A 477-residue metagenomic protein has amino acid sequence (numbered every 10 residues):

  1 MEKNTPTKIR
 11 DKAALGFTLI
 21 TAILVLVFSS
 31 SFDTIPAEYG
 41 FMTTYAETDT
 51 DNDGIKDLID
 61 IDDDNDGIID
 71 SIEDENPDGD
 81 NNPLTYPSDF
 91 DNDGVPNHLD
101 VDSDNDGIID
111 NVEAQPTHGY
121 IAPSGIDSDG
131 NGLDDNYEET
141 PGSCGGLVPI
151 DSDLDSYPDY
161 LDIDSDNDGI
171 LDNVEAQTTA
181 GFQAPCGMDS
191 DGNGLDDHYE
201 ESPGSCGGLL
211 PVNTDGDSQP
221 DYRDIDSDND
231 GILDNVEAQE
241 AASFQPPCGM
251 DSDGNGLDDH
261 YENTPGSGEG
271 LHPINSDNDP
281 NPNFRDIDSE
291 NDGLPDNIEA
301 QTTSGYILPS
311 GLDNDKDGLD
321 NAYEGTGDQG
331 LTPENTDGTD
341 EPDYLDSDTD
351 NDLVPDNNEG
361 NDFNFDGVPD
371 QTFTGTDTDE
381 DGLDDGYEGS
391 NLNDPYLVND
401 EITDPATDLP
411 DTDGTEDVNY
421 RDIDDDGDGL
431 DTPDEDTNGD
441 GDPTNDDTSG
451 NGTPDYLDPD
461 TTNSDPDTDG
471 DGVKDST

Functional and structural regions predicted by a protein language model:
M1-A46: Sec-dependent, cleavable N-terminal signal peptides
F41-T477: Extracellular calcium-associated, cysteine-rich motifs in secreted modular proteins
